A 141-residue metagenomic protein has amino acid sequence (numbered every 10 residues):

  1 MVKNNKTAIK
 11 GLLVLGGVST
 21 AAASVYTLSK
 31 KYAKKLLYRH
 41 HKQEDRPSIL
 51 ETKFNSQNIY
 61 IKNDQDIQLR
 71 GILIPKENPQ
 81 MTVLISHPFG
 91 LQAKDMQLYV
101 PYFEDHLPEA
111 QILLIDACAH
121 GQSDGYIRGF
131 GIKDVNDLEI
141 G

Functional and structural regions predicted by a protein language model:
M1-T7: N-terminal Lys/Arg-rich, disordered targeting/topogenic segments
K10-K62: An N-terminal hydrophobic leader/cap segment in hydrolases
N63-P75: A short loop-to-beta-strand scaffold at the N-terminal edge of the catalytic core in hydrolase folds
R70, H87, H120: Histidine-centered divalent metal-coordination motifs
Q80-P88: Short beta-strand element of the alpha/beta-hydrolase
F89-F103: The serine-hydrolase catalytic nucleophile loop
V100, E104-D124: Conserved alpha/beta-hydrolase
R128-G141: Alpha/beta-hydrolase active-site loop
